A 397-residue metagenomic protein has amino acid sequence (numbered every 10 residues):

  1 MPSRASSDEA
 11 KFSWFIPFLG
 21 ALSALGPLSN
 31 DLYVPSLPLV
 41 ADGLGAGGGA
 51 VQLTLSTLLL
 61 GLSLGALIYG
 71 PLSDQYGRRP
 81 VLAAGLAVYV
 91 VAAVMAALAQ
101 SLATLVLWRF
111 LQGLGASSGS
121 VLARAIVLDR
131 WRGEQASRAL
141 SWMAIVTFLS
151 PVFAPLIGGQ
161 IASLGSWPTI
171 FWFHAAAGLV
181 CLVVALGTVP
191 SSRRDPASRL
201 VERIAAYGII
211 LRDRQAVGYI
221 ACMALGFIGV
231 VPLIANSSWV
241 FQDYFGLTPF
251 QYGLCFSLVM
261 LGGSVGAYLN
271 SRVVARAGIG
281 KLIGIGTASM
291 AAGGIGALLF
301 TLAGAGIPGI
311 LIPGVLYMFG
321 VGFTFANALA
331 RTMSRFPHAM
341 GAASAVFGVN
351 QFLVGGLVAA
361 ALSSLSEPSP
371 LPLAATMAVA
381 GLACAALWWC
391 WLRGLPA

Functional and structural regions predicted by a protein language model:
P2-E9, S191-I220: Juxtamembrane intracellular "pre-TM" segments in multi-pass secondary transporters
G43-G45, G77, L98-T104, G115 (+3 more regions): Helix-breaking motifs and short loop linkers at transmembrane-helix boundaries and internal kinks in secondary membrane
L64-A103: Conserved MFS/SLC helix-loop-helix module at the cytosolic interface between two early adjacent transmembrane helices
A66-G77, G266-I279: Helix-to-loop junctions at the C-terminal end of transmembrane segments in multipass secondary transporters
P80-V94, K281-G296: Structural signature of the two symmetry-related core transmembrane helices
V88-M95, A103-L111, P308-L316: Paired small-residue
T104, G133-E134, R138-L186: Helix-loop-helix hairpin linking two adjacent transmembrane segments in secondary transporters
W108-L149: Cytoplasmic helix-loop-helix junction between adjacent transmembrane helices in 12-TM secondary transporters
